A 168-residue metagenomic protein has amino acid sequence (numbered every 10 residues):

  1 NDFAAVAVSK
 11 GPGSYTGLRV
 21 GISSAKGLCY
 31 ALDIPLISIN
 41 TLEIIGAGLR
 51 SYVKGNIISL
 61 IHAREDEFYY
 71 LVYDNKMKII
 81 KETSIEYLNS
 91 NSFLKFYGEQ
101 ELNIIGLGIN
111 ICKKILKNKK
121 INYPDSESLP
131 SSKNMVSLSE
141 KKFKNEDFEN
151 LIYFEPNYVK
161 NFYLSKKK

Functional and structural regions predicted by a protein language model:
N1-V8, L129: N-terminal beta-alpha supersecondary unit
A5-T41: DPxDG-like acidic metal-binding loop motif
G11-S14, L18, I45, I57 (+4 more regions): Glycine-rich, flexible loop/turn motifs
G21-S24, N89, S131-M135: Catalytic-loop motifs flanking and including active-site residues across diverse enzymes
A31, G48-Y52, L138-K142: Active-site catalytic microenvironments for nucleophilic, acid-base chemistry
P35-L129, Y163-L164: Surface "functional belts" at beta-alpha junctions
P124-K168: Acyltransferase
